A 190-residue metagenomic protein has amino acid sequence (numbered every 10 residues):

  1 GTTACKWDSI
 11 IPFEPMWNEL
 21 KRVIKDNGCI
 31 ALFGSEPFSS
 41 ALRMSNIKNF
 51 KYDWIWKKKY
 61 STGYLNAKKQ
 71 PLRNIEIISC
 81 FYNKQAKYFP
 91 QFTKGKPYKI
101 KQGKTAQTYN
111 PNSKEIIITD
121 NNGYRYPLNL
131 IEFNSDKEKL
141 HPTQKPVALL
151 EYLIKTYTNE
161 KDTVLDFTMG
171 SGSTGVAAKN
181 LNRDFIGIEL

Functional and structural regions predicted by a protein language model:
G1-G187: Core catalytic lobe of class I
L190: Short beta->alpha hinge that forms the Motif I/post-I loop of the SAM-binding pocket
